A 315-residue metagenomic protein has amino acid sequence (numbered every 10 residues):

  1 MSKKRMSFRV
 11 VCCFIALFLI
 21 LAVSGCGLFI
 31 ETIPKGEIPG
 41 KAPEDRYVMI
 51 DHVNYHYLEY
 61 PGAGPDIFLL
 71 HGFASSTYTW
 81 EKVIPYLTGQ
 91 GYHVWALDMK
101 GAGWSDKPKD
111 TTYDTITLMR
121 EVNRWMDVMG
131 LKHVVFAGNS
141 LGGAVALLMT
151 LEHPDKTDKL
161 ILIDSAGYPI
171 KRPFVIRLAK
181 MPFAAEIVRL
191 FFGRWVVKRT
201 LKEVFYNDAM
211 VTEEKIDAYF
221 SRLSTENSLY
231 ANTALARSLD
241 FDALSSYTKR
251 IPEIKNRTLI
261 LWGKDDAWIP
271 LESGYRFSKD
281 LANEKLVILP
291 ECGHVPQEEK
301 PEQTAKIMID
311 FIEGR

Functional and structural regions predicted by a protein language model:
S2-P65, G89-Y92, L131, E313-R315: Alpha/beta-hydrolase fold catalytic core
I50-D51, L58, G89, M99-A137 (+1 more regions): Active-site loop/oxyanion-hole signature of alpha/beta-hydrolase fold enzymes
Y60-W104: Conserved HGGG/HGGXW glycine-rich cap/lid loop of the alpha/beta-hydrolase fold
L151, L160-L190: Flexible "cap/lid" loop of the alpha/beta hydrolase fold
R177, F191-P252: Conserved alpha/beta-hydrolase catalytic His-Asp/Glu region
I254, I260-W262: Short beta-strand/loop motif that positions the catalytic acidic residue of the alpha/beta-hydrolase fold
D265-I269: Acidic catalytic loop of the alpha/beta-hydrolase fold
E284-R315: Catalytic active-site module of serine/aspartate enzymes centered on a nucleophile-bearing elbow/loop
